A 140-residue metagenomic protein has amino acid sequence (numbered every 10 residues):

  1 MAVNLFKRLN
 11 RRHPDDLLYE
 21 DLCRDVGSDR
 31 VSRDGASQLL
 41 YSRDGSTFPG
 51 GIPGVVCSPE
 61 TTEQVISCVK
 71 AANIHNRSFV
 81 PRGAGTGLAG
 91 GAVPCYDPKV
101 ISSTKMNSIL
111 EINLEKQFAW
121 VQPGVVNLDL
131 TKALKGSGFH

Functional and structural regions predicted by a protein language model:
M1-H140: Noncatalytic alpha-helical scaffold of FAD-dependent oxidoreductases
